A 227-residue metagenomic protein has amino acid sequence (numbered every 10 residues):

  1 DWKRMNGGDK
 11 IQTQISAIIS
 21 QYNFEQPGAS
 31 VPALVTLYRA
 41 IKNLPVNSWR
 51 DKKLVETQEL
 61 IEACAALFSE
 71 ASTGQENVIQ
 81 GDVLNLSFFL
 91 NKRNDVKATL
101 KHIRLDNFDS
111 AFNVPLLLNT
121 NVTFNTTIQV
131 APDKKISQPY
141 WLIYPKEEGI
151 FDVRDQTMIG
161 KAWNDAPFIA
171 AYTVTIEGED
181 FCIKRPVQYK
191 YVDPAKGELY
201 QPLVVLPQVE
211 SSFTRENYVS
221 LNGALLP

Functional and structural regions predicted by a protein language model:
D1-E62: The feature marks non-catalytic terminal segments
Q14-A17, L86, N107-A111: Structured, charged N-terminal subsegments at the starts of enzyme catalytic cores and at intra-chain domain/subunit
Y38-D82, F108, K190-L226: Low-complexity, acidic Ser/Thr/Pro/Gly-rich terminal tails and inter-domain linkers that flank the onset of structured
S69, L86, K101, F124-T126 (+3 more regions): Hydrophobic residues positioned within well-ordered beta-strands of beta-sheet architectures
N85-R93: Short edge beta-strand/loop segments characteristic of extracellular beta-sandwich folds
R93-S110: Short acidic, flexible loop segments centered on an aromatic residue
D109-N121: Low-complexity "stalk/linker" and mucin-like segments enriched in Ser/Thr/Pro/Ala/Gly
N119-P186: Eukaryote-biased detector of low-complexity, proline/serine/threonine-rich segments and adjacent exposed loops
